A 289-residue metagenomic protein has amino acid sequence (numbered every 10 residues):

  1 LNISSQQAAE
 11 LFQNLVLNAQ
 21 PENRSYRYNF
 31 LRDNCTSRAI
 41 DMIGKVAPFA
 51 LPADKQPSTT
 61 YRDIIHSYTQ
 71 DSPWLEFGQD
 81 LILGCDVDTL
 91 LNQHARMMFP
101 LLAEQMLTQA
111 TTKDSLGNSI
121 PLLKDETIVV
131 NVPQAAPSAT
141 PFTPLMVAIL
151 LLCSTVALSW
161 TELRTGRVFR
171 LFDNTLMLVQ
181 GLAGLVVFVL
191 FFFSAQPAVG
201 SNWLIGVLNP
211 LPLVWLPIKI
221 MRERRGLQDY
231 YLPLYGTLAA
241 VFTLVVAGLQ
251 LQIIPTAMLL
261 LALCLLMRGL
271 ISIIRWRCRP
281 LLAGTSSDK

Functional and structural regions predicted by a protein language model:
L1-A135: Soluble extramembrane regions of membrane proteins in the secretory/endomembrane system
L1-N29, T161-G166, V189-Q252, T256-G284: Non-catalytic ligand/cofactor/substrate-binding and regulatory segments of enzyme domains
F12, F30, F49, F77 (+5 more regions): Phenylalanine-focused residue identity feature
C35, P100, T143, N209-P210 (+1 more regions): Alpha-helix initiation/capping motif
D88-H94, V147-L152, M177-Q180, S201-L213: Hydrophobic alpha-helical transmembrane segments
A110-P197: Core alpha-helical transmembrane segments of integral membrane proteins
S286-K289: Cytosol/nucleoplasm-facing, intrinsically disordered, low-complexity tails of endomembrane-system membrane proteins
